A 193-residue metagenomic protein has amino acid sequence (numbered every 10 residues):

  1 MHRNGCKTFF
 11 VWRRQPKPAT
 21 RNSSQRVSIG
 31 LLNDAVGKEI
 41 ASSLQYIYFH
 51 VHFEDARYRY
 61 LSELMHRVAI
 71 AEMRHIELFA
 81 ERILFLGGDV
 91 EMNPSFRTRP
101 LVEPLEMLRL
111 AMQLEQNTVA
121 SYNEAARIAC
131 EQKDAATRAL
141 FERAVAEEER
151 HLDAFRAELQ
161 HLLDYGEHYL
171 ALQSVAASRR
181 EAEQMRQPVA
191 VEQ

Functional and structural regions predicted by a protein language model:
M1-Q193: Iron-associated oxidoreductase/ferritin-like identity signal
